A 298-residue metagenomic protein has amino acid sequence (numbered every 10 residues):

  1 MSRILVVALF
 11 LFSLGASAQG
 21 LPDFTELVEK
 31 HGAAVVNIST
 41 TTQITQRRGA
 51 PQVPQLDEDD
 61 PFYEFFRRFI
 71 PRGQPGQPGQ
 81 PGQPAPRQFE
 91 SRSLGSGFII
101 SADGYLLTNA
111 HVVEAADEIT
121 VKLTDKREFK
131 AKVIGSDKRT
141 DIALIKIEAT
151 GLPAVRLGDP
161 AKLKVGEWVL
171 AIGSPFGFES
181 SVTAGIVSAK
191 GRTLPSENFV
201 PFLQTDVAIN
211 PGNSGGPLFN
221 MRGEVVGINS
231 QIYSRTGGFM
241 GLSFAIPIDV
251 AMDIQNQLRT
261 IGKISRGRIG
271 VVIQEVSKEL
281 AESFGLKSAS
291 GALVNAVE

Functional and structural regions predicted by a protein language model:
M1-A8: Sec-dependent signal peptide recognition, specifically the positively charged N-region followed immediately by
A8-L11, G32: N-terminal regions of proteins, emphasizing targeting and processing segments when present
S13-G15: N-terminal signal peptide c-region/cleavage motif recognized by signal peptidases
A18-E298: Serine-dependent protease modules
